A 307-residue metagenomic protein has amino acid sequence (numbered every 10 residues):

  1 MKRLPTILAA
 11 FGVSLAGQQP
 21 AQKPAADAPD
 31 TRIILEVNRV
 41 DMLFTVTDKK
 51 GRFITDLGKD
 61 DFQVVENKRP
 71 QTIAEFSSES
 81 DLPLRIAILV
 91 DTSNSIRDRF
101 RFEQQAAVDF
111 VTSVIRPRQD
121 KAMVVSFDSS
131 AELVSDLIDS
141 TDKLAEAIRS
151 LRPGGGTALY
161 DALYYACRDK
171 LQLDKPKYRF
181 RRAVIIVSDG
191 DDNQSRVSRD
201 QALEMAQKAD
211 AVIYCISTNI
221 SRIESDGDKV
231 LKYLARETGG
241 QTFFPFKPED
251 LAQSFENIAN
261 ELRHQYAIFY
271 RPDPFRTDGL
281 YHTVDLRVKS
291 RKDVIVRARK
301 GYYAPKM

Functional and structural regions predicted by a protein language model:
K2-A10: Sec-dependent signal peptide recognition, specifically the positively charged N-region followed immediately by
A9-Q18: Hydrophobic h-region of N-terminal signal peptides that target proteins for export in Gram-negative bacteria
G17-M307: Scaffold/interface architecture of coatomer-like assemblies
